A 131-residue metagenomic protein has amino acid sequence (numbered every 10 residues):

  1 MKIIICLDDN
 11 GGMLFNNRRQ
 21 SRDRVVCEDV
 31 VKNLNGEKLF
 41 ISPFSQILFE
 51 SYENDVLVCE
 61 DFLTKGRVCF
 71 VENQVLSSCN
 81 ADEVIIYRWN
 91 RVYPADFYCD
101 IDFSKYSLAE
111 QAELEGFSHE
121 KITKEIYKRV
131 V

Functional and structural regions predicted by a protein language model:
M1-V131: Enzymes that bind and transform nitrogen-containing heteroaromatic metabolites
